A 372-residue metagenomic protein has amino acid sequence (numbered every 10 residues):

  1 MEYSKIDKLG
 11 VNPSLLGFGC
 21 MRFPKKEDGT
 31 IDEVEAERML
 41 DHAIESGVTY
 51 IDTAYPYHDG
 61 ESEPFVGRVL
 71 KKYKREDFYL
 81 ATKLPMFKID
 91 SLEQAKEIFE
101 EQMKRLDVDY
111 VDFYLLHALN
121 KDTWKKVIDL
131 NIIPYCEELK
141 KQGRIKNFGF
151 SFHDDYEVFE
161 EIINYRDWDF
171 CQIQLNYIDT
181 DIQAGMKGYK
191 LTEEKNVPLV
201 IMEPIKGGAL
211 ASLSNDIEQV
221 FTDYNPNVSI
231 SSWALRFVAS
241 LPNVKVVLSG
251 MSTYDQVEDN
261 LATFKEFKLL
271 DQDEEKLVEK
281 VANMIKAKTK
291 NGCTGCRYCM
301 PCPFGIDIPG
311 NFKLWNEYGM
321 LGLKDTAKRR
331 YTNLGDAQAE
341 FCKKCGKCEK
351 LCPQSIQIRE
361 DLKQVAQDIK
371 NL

Functional and structural regions predicted by a protein language model:
M1-F78, K141: N-terminal binding-site loop/beta-alpha segment at the start of enzyme catalytic domains that lines or forms
E2, E35-M39, S62-V69, I98-Q102 (+6 more regions): A general structural detector for well-ordered alpha-helical segments in enzyme core domains, enriched
S14-F18, I51-T53, L80-T82, Y114-L116 (+4 more regions): Hydrophobic faces of well-ordered beta-strands that scaffold small-molecule active sites in alpha/beta enzyme cores
E27, F87-I205, N215-Q219, N225-P226 (+1 more regions): Glycine/proline-rich, positively charged, aromatic-decorated active-site loop/lid region on the catalytic face
H42, S46, F65-Y73, R105 (+5 more regions): Alpha-helical structural signal in soluble globular domains
I44, T49, R68, K187-L372: Structured C-terminal cap/extension of enzyme domains
Y57, E61, H153-D154, S252 (+1 more regions): Short beta->alpha linker loops
Y57, K72-L92, H117: Structural motif corresponding to the early beta-alpha repeats
